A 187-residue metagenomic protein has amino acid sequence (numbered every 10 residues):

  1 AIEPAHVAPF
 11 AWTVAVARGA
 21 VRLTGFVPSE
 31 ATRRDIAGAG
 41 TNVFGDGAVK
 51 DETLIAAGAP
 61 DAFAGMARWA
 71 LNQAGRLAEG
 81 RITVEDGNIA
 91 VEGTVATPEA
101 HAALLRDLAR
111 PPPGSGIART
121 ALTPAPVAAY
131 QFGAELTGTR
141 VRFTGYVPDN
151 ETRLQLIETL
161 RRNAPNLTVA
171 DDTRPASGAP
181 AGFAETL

Functional and structural regions predicted by a protein language model:
A1-L187: N-terminal targeting leaders
